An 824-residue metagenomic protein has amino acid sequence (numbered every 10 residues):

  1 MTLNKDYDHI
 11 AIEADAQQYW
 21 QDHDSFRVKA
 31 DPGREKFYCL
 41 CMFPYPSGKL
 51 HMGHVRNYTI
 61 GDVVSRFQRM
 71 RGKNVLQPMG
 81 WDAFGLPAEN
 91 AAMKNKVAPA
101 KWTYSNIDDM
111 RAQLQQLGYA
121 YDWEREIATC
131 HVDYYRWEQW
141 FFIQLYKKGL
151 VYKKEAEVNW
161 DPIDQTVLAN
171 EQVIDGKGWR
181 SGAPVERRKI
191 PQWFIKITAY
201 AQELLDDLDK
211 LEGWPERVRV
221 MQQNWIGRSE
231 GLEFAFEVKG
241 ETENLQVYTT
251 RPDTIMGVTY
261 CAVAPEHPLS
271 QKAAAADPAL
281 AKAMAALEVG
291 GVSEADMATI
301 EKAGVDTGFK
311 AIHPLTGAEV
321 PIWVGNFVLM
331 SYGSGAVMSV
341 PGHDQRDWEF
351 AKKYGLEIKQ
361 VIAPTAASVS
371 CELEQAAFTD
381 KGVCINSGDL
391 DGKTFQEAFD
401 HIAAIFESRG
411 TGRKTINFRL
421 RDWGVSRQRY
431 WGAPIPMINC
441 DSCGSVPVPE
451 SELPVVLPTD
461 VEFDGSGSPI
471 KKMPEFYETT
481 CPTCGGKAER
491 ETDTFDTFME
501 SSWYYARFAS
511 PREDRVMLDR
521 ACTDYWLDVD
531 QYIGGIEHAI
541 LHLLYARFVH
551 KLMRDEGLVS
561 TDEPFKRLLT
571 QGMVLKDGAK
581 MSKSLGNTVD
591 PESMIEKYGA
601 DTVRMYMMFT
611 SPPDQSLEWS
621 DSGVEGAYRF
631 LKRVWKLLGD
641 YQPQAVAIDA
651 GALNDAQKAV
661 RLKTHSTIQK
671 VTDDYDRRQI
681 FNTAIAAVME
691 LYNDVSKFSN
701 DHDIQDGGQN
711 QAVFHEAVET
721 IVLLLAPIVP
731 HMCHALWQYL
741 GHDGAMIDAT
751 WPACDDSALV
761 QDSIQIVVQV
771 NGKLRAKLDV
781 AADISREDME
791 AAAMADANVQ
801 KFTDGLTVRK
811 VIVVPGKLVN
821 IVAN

Functional and structural regions predicted by a protein language model:
M1-L40, R69-P78, K101-R111, G213 (+2 more regions): Conserved oxyanion/phosphate-binding beta-strand-loop segments in alpha/beta enzyme cores
L3-K5, R228-E233, A363-A366, E372-A404 (+9 more regions): Long, charged, mostly alpha-helical binding arms that flank functional sites
K5-Q17, W137-A363, P469, T480 (+4 more regions): NTP-handling and nucleic-acid-processing catalytic cores
D15, Y19-H23, K94-L245, P252 (+4 more regions): Residue patterns forming the tRNA-binding/recognition surfaces of aminoacyl-tRNA synthetases and related DALR
K29-V97, E126-F141, T249-T250, P314-F350 (+1 more regions): N-terminal catalytic cores of NTP/NDP-binding nucleotidyl/phosphoryl-transfer enzymes
R66-N74, K94-A100, A112, Q116-A120 (+19 more regions): Secondary-structure transition/capping motifs at alpha-helix termini and the adjoining loop/turn into the next element
D82, M437-D441, V446-V448, P454-V455 (+7 more regions): Acidic, turn-prone loop/beta-hairpin segments
P447-C481, G486-R490, D496, V767-N771: Long, His/Glu/Asp-enriched segments that create or flank divalent metal/ion-associated functional microenvironments
